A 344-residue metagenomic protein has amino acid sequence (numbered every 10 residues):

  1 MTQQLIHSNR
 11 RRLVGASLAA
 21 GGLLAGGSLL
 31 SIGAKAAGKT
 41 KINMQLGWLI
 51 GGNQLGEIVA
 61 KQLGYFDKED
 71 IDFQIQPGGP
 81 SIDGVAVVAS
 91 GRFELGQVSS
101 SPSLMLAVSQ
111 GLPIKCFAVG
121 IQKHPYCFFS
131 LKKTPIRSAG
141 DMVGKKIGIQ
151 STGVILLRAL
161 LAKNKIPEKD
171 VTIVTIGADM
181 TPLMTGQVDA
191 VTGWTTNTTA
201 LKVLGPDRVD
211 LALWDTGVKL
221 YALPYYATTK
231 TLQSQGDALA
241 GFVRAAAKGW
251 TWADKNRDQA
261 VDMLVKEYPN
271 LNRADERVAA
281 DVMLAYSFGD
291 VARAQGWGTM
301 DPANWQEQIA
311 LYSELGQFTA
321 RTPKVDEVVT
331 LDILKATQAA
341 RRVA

Functional and structural regions predicted by a protein language model:
M1-R12, A19-G22, G26: N-terminal secretory signal peptides
G26, S31-G33: N-terminal signal peptide c-region/cleavage motif recognized by signal peptidases
A36-A178, P182-T185, D189-T195, P206 (+2 more regions): Short, glycine-/small- and polar/acidic-enriched structural segments that line small-molecule recognition paths
Q74, I82, R277-A285, P323-A339: Short linear loop/turn motifs
I75, T172-I173, T181-A190, V203-D210 (+8 more regions): A residue-level marker of the well-folded mature domains of exported/periplasmic proteins
G120-S130, K202-L232, V243, V282-Y286: Periplasmic-binding protein-like
S234-Q317: Secondary-structure end/capping motifs
Q306-A344: Conserved C-terminal helix/tail region of periplasmic/extracytoplasmic solute-binding proteins
